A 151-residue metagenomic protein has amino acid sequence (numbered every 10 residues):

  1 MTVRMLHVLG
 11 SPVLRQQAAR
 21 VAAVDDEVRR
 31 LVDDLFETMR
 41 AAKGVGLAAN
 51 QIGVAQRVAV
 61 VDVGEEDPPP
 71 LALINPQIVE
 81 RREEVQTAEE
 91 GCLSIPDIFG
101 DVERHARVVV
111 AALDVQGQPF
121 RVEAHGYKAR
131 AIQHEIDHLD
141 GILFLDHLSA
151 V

Functional and structural regions predicted by a protein language model:
M1-V151: Positively charged
